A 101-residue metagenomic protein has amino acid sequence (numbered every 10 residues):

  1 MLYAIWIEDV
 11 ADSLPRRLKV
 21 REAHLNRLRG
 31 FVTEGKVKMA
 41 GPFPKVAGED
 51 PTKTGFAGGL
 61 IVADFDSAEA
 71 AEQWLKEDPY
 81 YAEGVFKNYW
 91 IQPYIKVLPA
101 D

Functional and structural regions predicted by a protein language model:
M1-D101: Conserved, structured core segments of small domains
